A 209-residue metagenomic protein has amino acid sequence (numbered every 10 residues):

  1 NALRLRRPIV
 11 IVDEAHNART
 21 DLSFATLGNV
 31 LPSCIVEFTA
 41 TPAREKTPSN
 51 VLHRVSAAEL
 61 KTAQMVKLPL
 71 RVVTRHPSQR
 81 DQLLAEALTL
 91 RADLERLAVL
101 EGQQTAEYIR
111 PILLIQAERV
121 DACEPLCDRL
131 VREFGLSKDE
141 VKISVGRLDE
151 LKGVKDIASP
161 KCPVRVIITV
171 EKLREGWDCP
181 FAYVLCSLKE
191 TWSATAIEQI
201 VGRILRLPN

Functional and structural regions predicted by a protein language model:
N1-T26, G153-P160, T169-E171: Conserved RecA-like ASCE ATPase "motif II neighborhood" in helicase/translocase motors
V10-V12, S33-A40, I167-T169: Structural recognition of the conserved hydrophobic beta-strand(s) that form the central parallel beta-sheet of P-loop
H16-A18, A43-R44, E175, R206: Residues immediately C-terminal
R19-P69: Post-DEXD/H (motif II) to motif III coupling segment of the RecA-like Helicase ATP-binding lobe
L22-T26, L31, Q82-L90, P125-L130 (+3 more regions): Alpha-helical scaffold elements adjacent to nucleotide-binding pockets in ATP/GTP-utilizing enzyme cores
R44-P48, A122-P125, W177-C179, S193-I197: Switch/connector loops and helix/strand junctions flanking conserved nucleotide-binding motifs in nucleotide-processing
S49-S144: Conserved interdomain linker/interface between the two RecA-like ATPase lobes of SF2 helicase motors
R147-N209: Conserved RecA-like P-loop NTPase helicase motor core
